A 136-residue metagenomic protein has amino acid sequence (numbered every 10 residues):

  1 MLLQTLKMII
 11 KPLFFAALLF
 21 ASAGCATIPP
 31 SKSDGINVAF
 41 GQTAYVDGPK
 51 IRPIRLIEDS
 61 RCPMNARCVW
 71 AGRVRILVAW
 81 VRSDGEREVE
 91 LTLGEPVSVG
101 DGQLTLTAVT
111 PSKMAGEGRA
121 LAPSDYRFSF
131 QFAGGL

Functional and structural regions predicted by a protein language model:
L2-F14: Bacterial N-terminal signal peptides that target proteins for export
A23-G24: C-terminal motif of bacterial Sec signal peptides marking the signal peptidase cleavage site
S31-A71: N-terminal secretory signal peptides
Y45-P49, V81-E86, P96-D101, G134-L136: A short, structured loop/turn motif at beta-sheet edges
D47-P49, G72-I76, R87, G100-G102 (+1 more regions): Envelope-exposed proteins and targeting segments
I57-E95: Mature extracytoplasmic domains of secretory-pathway proteins
L91-A115: Short Fe-S-cluster ligation motifs
V109-L136: C-terminal partner/receptor-binding element of secreted or periplasmic proteins
